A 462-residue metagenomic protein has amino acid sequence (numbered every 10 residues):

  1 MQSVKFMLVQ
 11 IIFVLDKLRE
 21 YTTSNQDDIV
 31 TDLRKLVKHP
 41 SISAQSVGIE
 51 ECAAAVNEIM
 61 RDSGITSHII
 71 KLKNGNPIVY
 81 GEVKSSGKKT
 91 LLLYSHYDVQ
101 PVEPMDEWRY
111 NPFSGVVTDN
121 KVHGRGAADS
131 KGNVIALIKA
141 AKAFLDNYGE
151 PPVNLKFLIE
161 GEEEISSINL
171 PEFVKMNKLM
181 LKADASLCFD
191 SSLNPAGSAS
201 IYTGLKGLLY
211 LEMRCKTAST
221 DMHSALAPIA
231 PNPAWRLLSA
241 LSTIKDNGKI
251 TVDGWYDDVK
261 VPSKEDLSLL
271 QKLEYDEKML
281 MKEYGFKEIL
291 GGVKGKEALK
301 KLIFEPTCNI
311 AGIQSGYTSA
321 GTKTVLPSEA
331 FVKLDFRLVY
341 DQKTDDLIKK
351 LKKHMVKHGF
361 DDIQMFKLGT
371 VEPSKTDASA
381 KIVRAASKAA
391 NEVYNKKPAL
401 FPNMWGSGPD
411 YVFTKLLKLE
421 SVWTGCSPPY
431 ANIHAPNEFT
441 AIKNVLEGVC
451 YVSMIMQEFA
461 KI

Functional and structural regions predicted by a protein language model:
F13-E103, E329: N-terminal helical capping/dimerization or prosegment-like subdomains of hydrolases acting on amide or phosphate bonds
T90-I159, E447: Active-site metal-coordination/substrate-binding segment of hydrolases, especially metallo-dependent peptidases
Y97-V99, L158-S166, F189-L193, T217-T220 (+2 more regions): Acidic, glycine-rich active-site loops and adjacent beta-strand->loop/helix elements that engage anionic groups
V122, S130-G204: Acidic/histidine-rich catalytic neighborhood of metal-dependent amide-processing enzymes
P195, T251-E329, R337-K350, H358 (+1 more regions): An extended, acidic, His-containing surface patch that forms the Zn2+-binding/catalytic region of metallohydrolases
Y202-K216: Flexible glycine/proline-rich, aromatic-decorated loop/lid segments
A227-G248: A short core secondary-structure module
